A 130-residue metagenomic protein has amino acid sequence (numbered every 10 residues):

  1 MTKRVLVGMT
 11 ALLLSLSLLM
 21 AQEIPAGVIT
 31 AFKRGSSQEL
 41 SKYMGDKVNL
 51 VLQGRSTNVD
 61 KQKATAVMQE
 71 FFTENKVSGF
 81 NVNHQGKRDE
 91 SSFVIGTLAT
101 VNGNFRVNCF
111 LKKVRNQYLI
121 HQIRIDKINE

Functional and structural regions predicted by a protein language model:
M1-I24: Bacterial Sec-dependent N-terminal signal peptides
A21-S36: Short, aromatic-enriched amphipathic alpha-helices that serve as compact interaction elements
A26, M44-G79: Short solvent-exposed beta->alpha transition segments
M44-D46, G54-S56, H84-G86, T97-T100 (+2 more regions): A mature extracytoplasmic/lumenal domain signature
A66-G103: Surface-exposed, charged secondary-structure patches
N104-E130: Short beta-strand edge/turn micro-motifs at domain boundaries
